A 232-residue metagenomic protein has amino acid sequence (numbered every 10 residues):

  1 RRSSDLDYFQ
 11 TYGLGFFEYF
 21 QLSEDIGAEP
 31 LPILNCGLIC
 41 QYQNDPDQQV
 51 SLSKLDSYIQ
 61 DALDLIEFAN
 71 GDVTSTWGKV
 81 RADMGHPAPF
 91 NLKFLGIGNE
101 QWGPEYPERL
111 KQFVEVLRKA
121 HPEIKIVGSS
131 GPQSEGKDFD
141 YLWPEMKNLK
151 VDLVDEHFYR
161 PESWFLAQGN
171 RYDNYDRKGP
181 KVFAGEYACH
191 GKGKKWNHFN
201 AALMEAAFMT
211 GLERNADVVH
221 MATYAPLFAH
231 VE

Functional and structural regions predicted by a protein language model:
D7-E29, V50-N91, Y106, V114-A120 (+2 more regions): An active-site-proximal structural segment forming one wall of the substrate-binding cleft that immediately precedes
T11-G15, E108-R109, S134-D138, N200-A206: Short, glycine/acidic-rich beta->alpha junctions
Q21-L22, E115-R118, P122-K125, W143-N148 (+1 more regions): Catalytic-core region of carbohydrate-active enzymes that cleave or remodel glycosidic bonds
L31-P32, G96, D155, T223: Conserved beta-strand positions in the central sheet of alpha/beta enzyme cores
L38-Q43, G98-Y106, Q133-D138, P161-F165 (+2 more regions): Flexible loop/turn segments at secondary-structure boundaries
P89-N99, V127-G128, F183-E186, T223: Extended hydrophobic secondary-structure segments that form protein cores and membrane-embedded regions
